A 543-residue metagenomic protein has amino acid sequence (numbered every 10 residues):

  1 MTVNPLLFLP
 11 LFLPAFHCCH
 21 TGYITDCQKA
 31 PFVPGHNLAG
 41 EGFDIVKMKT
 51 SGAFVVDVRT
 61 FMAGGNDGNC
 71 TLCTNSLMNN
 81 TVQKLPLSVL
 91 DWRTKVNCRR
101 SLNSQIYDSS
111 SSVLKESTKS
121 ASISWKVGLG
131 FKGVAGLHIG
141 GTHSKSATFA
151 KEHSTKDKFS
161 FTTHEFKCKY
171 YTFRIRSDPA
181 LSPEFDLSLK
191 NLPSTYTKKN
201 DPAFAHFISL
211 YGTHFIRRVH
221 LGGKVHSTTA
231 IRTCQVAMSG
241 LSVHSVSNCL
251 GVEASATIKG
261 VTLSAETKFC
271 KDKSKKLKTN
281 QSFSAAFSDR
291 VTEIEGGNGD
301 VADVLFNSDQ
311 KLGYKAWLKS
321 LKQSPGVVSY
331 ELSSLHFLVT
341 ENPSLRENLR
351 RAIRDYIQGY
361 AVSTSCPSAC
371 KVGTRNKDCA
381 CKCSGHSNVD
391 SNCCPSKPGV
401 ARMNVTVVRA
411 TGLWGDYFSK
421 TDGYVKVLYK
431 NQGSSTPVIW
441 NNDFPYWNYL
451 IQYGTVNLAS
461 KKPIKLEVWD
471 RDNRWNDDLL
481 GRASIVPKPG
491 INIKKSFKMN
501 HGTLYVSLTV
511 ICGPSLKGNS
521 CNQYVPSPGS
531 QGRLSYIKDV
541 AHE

Functional and structural regions predicted by a protein language model:
M1-L11: Classical eukaryotic N-terminal signal peptides for Sec-dependent ER targeting/secretion, especially the positively
N4, H17-S384, S391-R402, N448-L450 (+1 more regions): Membrane-permeabilization and membrane-interfacing ectodomains
P10-C18: Hydrophobic h-region of N-terminal signal peptides that target proteins for export in Gram-negative bacteria
H143-S146, F269, I439-D443, V486-P489 (+1 more regions): A short, sequence-level motif marking secondary-structure junctions
M403-V408: A short, amphipathic beta-strand motif
R409-L413: Short polar catalytic/cofactor-binding loops
W414-T503: Peripheral membrane lipid-binding modules
W469-E543: C2-type phospholipid-binding modules
